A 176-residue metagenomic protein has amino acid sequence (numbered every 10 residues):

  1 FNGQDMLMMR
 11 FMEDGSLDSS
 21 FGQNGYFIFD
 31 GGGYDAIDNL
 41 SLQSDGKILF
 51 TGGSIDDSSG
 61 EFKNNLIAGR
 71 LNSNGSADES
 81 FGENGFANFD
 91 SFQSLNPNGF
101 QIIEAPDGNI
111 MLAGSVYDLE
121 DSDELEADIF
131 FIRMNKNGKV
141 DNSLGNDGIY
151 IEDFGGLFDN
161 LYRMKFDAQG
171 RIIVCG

Functional and structural regions predicted by a protein language model:
F1-G176: A sequence-level/structural motif corresponding to short, flexible coil/turn segments enriched in small polar residues
